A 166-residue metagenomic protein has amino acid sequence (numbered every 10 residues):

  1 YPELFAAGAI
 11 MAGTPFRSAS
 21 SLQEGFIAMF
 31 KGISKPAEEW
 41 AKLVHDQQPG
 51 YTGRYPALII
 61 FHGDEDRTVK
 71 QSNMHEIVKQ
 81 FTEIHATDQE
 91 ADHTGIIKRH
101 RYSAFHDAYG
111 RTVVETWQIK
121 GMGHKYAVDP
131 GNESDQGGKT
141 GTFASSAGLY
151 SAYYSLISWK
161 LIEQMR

Functional and structural regions predicted by a protein language model:
Y1-L4, W40, N73-I77, G148-S155: Stable alpha-helical elements in mature extracytoplasmic
P2, T82, A86, K160: Hydrophobic/aromatic-lined pockets within catalytic cores
E3-A19: A conserved short beta-strand
A6, P56-L58, Y153: Residue-level detector of short, conserved catalytic/binding motifs and their immediate flanks
G8, D64-T68, G141-S145: Second-shell loop/turn segments in exported
F16-A127: The feature captures the conserved acid-bearing segment of alpha/beta-hydrolase catalytic domains
E133-R166: Catalytic active-site module of serine/aspartate enzymes centered on a nucleophile-bearing elbow/loop
